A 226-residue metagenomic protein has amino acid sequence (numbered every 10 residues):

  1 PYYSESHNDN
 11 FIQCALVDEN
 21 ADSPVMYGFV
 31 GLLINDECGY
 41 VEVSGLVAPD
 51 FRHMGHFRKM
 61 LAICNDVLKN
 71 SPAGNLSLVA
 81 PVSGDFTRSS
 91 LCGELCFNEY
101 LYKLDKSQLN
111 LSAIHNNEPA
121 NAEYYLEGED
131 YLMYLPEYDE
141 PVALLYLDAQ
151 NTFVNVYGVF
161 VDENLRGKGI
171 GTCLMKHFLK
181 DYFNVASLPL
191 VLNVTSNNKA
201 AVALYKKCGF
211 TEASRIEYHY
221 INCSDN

Functional and structural regions predicted by a protein language model:
P1, Y100-G167, H177, D181 (+1 more regions): Flexible, substrate/cofactor-facing loop regions flanked by secondary structure within enzyme catalytic domains
Y2-L61, L68, L145-V154: Conserved donor-binding loop and adjoining core beta-sheet/short helix segment in diverse acyl/aminoacyl transferases
Y40, L68-P81, F183-N193: Conserved GNAT acetyl-CoA-binding A-motif
S44-M54, V159-R166, T195: A short, internal acetyl-CoA/4′-phosphopantetheine-binding micro-motif in the GNAT/acyltransferase core
H53-D66, V161, G167-D181, V202-K207: Conserved acetyl-CoA-binding loop-helix of GNAT-fold acetyltransferases
F57-N110: Hydrophobic alpha-helical segments and helix pairs
S77-F86, V191-V202, Y218-D225: Conserved beta-strand-loop-alpha-helix junction that forms the acyl-donor binding cleft
S90-A113, V194-S196, K207-N226: Active-site/acyl-donor-binding loops of N-acyltransferases
